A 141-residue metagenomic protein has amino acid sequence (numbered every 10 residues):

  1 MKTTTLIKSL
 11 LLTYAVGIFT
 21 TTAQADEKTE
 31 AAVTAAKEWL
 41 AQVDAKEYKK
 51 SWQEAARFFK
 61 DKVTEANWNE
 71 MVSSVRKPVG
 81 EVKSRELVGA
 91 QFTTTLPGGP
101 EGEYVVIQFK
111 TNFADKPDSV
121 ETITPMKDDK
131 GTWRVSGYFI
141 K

Functional and structural regions predicted by a protein language model:
T3-T4, L12, T20-E47: Short, low-complexity N-terminal intrinsically disordered segments enriched in polar/charged residues
A25-D26, K37-L40, A55-K60, K110-N112: Second-shell loop/turn segments in exported
V33-A35, K49-G102: Short solvent-exposed beta->alpha transition segments
A90-K141: Exposed beta-sheet edge and beta->alpha loop/turn motif
